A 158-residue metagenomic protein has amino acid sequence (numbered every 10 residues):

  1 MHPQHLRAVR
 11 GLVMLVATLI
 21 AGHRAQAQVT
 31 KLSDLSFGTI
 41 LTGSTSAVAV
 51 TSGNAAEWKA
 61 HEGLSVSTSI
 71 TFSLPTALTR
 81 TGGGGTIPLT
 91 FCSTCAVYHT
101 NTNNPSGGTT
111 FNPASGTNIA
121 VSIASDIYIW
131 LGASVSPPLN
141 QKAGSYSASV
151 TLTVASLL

Functional and structural regions predicted by a protein language model:
M1, L19-R24: A composition/secondary-structure signal for short, hydrophobic, low-basic-content segments with alpha-helix propensity
M1-H2, T94: Transition segments tied to proteolytic processing and entry into folded domains
H2-L12: Bacterial N-terminal signal peptides that target proteins for export
Q4-H5, R24, L89, A114: Generic low-complexity segments that are intrinsically disordered, proline-rich and/or Lys/Arg-biased
G11-A21: Bacterial N-terminal signal peptides
A25-T86, T117-L158: N-terminal small/polar-rich segments of proteins
T90-V121: Mid-chain, well-packed structural core segment of small domains
